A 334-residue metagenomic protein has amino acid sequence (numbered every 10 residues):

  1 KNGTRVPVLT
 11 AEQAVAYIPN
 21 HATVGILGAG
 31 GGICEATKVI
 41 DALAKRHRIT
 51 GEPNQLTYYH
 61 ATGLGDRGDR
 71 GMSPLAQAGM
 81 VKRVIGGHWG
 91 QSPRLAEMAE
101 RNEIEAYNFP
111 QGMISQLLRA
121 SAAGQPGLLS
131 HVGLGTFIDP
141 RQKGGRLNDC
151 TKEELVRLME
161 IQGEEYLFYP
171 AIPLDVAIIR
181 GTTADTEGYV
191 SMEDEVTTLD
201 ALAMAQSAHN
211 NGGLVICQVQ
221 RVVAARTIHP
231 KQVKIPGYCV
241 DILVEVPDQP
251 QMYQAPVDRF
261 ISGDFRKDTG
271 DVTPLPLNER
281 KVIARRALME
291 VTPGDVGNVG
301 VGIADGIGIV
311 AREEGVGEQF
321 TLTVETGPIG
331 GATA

Functional and structural regions predicted by a protein language model:
K1-A334: Conserved alpha/beta enzyme-core scaffold
